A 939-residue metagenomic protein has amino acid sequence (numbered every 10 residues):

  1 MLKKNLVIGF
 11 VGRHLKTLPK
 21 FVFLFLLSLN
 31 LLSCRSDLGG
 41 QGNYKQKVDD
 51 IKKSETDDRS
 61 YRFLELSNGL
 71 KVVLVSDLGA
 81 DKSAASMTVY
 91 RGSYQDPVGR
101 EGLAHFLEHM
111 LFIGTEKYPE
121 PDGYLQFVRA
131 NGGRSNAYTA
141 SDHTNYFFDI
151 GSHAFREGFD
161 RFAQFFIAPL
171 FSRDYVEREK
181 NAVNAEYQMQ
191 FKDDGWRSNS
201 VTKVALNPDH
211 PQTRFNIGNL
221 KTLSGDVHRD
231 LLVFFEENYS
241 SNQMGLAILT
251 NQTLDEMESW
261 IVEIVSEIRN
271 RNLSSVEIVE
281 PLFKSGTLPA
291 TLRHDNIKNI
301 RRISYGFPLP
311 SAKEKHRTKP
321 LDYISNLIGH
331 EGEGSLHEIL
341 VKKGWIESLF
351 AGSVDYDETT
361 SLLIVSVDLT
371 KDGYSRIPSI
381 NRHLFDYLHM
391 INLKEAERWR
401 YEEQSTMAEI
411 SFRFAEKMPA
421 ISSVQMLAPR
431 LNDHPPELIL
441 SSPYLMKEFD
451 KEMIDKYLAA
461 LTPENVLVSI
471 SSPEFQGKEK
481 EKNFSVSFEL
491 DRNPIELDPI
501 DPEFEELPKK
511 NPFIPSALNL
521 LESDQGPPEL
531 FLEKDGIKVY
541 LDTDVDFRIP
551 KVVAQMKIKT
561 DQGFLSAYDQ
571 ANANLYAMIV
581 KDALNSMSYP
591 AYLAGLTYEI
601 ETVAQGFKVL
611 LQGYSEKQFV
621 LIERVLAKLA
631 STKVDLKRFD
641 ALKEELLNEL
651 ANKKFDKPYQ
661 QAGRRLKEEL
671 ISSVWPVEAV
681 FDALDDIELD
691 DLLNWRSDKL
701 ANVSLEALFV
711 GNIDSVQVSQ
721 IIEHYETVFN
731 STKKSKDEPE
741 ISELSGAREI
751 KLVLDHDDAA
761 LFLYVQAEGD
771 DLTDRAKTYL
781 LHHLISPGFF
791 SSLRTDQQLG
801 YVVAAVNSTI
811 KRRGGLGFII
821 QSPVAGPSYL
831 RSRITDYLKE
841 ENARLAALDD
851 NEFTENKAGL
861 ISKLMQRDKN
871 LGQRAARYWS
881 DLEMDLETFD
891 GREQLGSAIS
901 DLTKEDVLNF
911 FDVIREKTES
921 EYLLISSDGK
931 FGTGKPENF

Functional and structural regions predicted by a protein language model:
M1-T17: N-terminal secretory signal peptides that target proteins for export/translocation
L32-S33: C-terminal motif of bacterial Sec signal peptides marking the signal peptidase cleavage site
S54-A84: Mature N-terminal segment immediately following signal peptide/propeptide cleavage in secreted/periplasmic
V75, A80-D96, G102-A104, E120-F165 (+13 more regions): M16 family metallopeptidases and their MPP-like homologs
K180, L231-I264, G663, L689-Y725: Non-catalytic, conformational "gating/processing" segments within enzyme and secreted inhibitor domains
K180, W196-K203, N207, P211-D230 (+6 more regions): Hydrophobic, small-residue-rich alpha-helical packing segments that form membrane-like cores
E258-S275, I721-S735: Glycine-centered hinge/linker elements that transmit conformational signals in sensory and ligand-binding systems
S274-E333, M418-L438, S442, S472 (+3 more regions): His/Glu-based metal-binding/catalytic segments typifying zinc-dependent metallopeptidases
